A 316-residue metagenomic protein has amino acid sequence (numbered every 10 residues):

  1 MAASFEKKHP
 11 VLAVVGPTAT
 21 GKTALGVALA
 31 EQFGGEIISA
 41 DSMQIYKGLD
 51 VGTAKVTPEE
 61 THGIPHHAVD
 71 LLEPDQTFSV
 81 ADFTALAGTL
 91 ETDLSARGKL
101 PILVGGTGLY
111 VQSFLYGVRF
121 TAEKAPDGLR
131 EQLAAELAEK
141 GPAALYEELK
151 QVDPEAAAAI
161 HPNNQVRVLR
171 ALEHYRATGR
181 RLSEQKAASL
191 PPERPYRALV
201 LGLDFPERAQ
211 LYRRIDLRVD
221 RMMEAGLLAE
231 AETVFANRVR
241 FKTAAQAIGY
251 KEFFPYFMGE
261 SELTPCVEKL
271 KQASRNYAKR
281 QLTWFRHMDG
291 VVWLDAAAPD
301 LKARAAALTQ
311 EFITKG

Functional and structural regions predicted by a protein language model:
M1-G316: Phosphate/pyrophosphate-binding catalytic cores of soluble transferases and nucleic-acid-acting enzymes
